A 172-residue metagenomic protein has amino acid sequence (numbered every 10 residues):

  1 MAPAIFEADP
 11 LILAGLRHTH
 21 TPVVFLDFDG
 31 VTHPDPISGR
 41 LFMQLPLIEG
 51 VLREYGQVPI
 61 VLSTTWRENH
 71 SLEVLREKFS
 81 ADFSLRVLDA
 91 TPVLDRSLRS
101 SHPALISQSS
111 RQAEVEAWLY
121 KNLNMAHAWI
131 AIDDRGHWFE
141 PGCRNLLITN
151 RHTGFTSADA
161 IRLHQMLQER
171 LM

Functional and structural regions predicted by a protein language model:
M1-A2, M172: Short intrinsically disordered terminal tails
A2-H20, L119-M125: Short amphipathic alpha-helices and their capping/turn segments at secondary-structure boundaries
A4, V23-L26, T153: Short non-domain terminal segments
A4-E7, I12-A14, R40-L41, L47 (+2 more regions): Mixed-charge, polar/low-complexity N-terminal
E7, E49, E54, E73 (+4 more regions): Glutamate identity and glutamate-enriched acidic tracts
D9, F25-F28, A126-I132: Aromatic-residue detector
L11, R17-R99: Alpha-helical substrate-recognition element adjacent to the catalytic core
F83-M172: C-terminal cap/substrate-recognition subdomain and adjoining C-terminal extension of metal-dependent phosphatase-like
